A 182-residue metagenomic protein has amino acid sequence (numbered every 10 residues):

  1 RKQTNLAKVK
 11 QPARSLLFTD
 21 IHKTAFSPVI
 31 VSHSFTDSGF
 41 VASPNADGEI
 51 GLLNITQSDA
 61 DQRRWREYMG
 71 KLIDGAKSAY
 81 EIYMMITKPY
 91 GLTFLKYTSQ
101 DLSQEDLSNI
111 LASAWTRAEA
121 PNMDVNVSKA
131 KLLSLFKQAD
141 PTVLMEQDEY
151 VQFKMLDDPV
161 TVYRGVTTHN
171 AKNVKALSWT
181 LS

Functional and structural regions predicted by a protein language model:
R1-A114: An acidic, glycine-rich, mixed-charge low-complexity segment common to nucleic-acid enzymes
D61-Q62, G70-W179: ADP-ribose/NAD+-binding catalytic cleft of ART/PARP-like enzymes
S182: Binding-site signature for planar aromatic cofactors or substrates
